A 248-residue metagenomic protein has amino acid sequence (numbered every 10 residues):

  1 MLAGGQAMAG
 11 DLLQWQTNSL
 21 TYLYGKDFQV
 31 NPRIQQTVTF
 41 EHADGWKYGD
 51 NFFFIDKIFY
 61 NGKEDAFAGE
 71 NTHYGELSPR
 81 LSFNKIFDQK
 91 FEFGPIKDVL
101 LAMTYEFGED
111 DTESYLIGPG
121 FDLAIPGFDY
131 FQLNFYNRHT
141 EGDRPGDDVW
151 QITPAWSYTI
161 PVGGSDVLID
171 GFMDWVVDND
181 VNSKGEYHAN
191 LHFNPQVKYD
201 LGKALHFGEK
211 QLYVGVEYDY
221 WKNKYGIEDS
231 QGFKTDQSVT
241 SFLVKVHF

Functional and structural regions predicted by a protein language model:
A9-I58: Short glycine/proline- and aromatic-enriched beta-strand/turn motifs that initiate or cap beta-hairpins
A9-Q16, Y48-F52, F83-L100, A124-Q132 (+2 more regions): Short loop/turn motifs that connect adjacent beta-strands in outer-membrane beta-barrel proteins
Y22-F28, K57-N61, M103-E109, F135-E141 (+3 more regions): Transmembrane beta-strands of outer-membrane beta-barrel pores
V30-I34, F67-H73, E109-E113, D143-V149 (+2 more regions): Replace "Gram-negative outer membrane beta-barrel proteins" with "bacterial and organellar outer membrane beta-barrel
F40, L77, I117-P119, P154-W156 (+2 more regions): Membrane-embedded beta-strands of outer-membrane beta-barrel proteins, especially the hydrophobic/small aromatic
F54-Y105, N190, K224: Surface-exposed loop and membrane-interface regions of Gram-negative outer-membrane beta-barrel proteins
T140-Q211, Y220-N223, V246-F248: Outer-membrane beta-barrel transmembrane domain signature
D236-F248: Outer-membrane beta-barrel "beta-signal"
